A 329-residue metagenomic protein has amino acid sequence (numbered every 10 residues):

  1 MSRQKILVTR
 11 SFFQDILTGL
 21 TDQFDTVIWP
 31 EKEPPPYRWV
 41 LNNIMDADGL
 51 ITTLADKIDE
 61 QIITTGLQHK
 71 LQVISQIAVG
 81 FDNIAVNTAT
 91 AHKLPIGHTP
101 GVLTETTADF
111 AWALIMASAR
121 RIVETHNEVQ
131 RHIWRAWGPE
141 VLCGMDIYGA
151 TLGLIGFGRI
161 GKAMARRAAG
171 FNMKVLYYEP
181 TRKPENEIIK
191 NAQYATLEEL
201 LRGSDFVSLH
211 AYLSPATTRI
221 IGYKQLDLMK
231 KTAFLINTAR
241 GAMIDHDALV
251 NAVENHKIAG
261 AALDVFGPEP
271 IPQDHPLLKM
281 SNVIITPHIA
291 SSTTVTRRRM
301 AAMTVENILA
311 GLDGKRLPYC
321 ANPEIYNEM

Functional and structural regions predicted by a protein language model:
M1-I96, G222, L228, M329: An N-terminal-biased, well-structured beta-alpha scaffold segment characteristic of Rossmann-like dinucleotide-binding
R10, T53-L54, A78, L209-A211 (+2 more regions): Glycine-rich, N-terminal phosphate-binding loop of Rossmann-like dinucleotide-binding domains
D15-D22, I84-A91, R182-K190, P272-K279: Short loop/helix-cap segments at secondary-structure boundaries that form the rim of catalytic
W29-K32, I77-A78, L94-E105, E179 (+2 more regions): Short beta->alpha connector loops at strand-helix junctions that form conserved, small/polar/Pro-enriched
M45, I58-I62, L176, P180-P276: Rossmann-like adenosine-cofactor binding region
H92, I96-G97, Y223, T232-M329: Rossmann-like dinucleotide-binding domain for NAD(H)/NADP(H)
H92-L94, P100-T151, A163-R166, Y319: Phosphate-binding beta-alpha-beta segment of Rossmann-like dinucleotide-binding domains, i.e., the NAD(P)
F157-G158: Glycine-rich Rossmann-fold phosphate-binding loop(s) that bind the pyrophosphate of adenine dinucleotide cofactors
